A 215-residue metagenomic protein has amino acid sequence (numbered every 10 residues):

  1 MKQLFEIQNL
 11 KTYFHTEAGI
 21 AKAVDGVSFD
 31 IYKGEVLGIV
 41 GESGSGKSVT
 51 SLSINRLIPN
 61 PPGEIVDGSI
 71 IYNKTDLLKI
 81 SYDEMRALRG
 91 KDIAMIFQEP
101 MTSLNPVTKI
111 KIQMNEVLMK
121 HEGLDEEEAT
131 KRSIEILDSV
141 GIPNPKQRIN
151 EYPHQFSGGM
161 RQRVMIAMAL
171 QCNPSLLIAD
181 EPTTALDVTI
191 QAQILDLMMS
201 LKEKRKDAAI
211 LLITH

Functional and structural regions predicted by a protein language model:
H15, S69-A87, D196: ABC ATPase NBD Q-loop/coupling interface
Y72, D76, E128-Q147, M198-S200: Conserved ABC ATPase "signature" region
M114, I166, I194: Hydrophobic anchor residue at the start of the ABC signature
Q171-S175: A short, proline-enriched helix->beta-strand linker immediately N-terminal to the Walker B motif in ABC-type P-loop
L177-D180: Catalytic Walker B motif of ABC-type/P-loop ATPase nucleotide-binding domains
A192-K206: Helical segment within the ABC ATPase nucleotide-binding domain
